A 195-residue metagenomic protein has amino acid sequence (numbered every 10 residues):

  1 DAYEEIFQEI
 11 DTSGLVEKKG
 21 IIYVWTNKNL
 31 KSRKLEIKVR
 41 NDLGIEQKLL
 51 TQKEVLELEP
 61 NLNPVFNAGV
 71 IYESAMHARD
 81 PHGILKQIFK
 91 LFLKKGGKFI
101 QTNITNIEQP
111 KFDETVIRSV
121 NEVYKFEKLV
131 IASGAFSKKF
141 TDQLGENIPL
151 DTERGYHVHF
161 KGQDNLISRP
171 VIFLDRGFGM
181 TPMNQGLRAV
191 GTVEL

Functional and structural regions predicted by a protein language model:
D1, N106-E114, V123-L195: Active-site substrate-recognition segment that forms the wall of the catalytic cavity or substrate channel
D1-Q52: Dinucleotide-binding Rossmann-like beta1-alpha1 core, especially the glycine-rich loop that anchors the ADP
I21-Y23, G69-I71, H157, G177: Short aromatic/hydrophobic contact patches that present stacked aromatics for nucleic-acid/ligand binding
T26, P81, S133-G134: Helix N-cap/beta->alpha junction signal
K31-L43, V65-K128: Helical element adjacent to the flavin cofactor pocket in flavoenzyme catalytic cores
E36, N61-L62, Q143-L144: Residue-level signal for well-ordered alpha-helical positions
E46-K48, K98, N147: Conserved beta-strand segments of alpha/beta enzyme cores
